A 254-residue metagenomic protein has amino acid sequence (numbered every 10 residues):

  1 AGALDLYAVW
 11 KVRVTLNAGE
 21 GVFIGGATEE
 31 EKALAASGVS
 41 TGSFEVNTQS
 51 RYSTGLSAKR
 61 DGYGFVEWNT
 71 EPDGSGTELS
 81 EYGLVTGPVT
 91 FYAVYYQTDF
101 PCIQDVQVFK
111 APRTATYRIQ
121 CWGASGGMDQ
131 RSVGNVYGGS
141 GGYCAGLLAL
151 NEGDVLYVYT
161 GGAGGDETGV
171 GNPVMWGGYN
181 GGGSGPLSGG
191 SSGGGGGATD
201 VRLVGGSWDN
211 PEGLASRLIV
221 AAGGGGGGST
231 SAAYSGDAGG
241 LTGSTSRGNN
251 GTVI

Functional and structural regions predicted by a protein language model:
A1-Q97: Secondary-structure capping and domain/repeat boundary segments
L4, V12, G64, V89 (+6 more regions): Residues that flank catalytic or metal-binding motifs in active/ligand-binding sites
K11, Y96, W122, G161-A163: Beta-strand-rich extracellular modules
N17-G19, W68-E71, W122, Y159-G161 (+1 more regions): Predominantly extracellular/luminal cell-surface or secreted proteins
E81-Y82, T98, V133-N135, A145-L148: Beta-strand-rich interaction surfaces with strong enrichment in secreted/lumenal proteins
Q97-M128, E212: GGW-centered surface loops in extracellular recognition modules
M128-G139: Short, surface-exposed beta-strand/strand-loop-strand elements in extracellular ectodomains
G138-I254: Secretome/extracellular-domain signature
